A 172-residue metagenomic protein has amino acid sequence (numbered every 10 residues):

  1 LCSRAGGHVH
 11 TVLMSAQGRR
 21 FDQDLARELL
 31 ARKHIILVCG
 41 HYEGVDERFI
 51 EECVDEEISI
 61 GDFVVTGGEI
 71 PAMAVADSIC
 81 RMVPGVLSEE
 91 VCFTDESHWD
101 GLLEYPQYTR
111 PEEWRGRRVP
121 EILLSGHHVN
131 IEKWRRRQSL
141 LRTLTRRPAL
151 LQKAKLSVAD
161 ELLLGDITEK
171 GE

Functional and structural regions predicted by a protein language model:
L1-H41, E47, P84: S-adenosyl-L-methionine/SAH cofactor-binding core of RNA-modifying enzymes
T11, L87-F93, L150-L156: Short, flexible loop/turn segments with low-complexity composition
M14-Q17, C39-Y42, G61, G68 (+1 more regions): Fold-independent oxyanion-binding glycine-rich loops and adjacent beta-strand/coil segments at enzyme active sites
V45, F49-E96: Structured adenosyl-cofactor binding patch, chiefly the S-adenosyl-L-methionine
I70, M82-I122: Internal, active-site/partner-interface "lid" segment
P111-E172: SAM-dependent methyltransferases
